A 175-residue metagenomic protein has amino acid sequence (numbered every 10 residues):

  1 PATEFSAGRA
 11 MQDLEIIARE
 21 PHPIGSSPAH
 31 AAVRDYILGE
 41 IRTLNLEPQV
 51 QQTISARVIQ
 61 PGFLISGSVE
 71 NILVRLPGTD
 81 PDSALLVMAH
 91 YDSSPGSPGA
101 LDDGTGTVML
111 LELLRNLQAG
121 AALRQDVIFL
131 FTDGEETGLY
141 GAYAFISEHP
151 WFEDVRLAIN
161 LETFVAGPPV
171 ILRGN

Functional and structural regions predicted by a protein language model:
P1-R34, L44, D92-S93, N160-T163: N-terminal capping segment at the start of a domain
S6-L14, E20, A29, V33-I37 (+4 more regions): Stable alpha-helical elements in mature extracytoplasmic
L14, A18-G25, E40-P48, L76 (+4 more regions): Sec/Tat-exported extracytoplasmic proteins
P21-P77: A non-catalytic alpha/beta surface segment that caps or lines the substrate-entry region of metallo-dependent hydrolase
S68, S93-N175: Acidic/histidine-rich catalytic neighborhood of metal-dependent amide-processing enzymes
G78-A84: Proline/glycine-enriched tight loop/beta-turn segments at coil->beta junctions that connect or precede beta-strands
A84-H90: Short beta-strand element of the alpha/beta-hydrolase
